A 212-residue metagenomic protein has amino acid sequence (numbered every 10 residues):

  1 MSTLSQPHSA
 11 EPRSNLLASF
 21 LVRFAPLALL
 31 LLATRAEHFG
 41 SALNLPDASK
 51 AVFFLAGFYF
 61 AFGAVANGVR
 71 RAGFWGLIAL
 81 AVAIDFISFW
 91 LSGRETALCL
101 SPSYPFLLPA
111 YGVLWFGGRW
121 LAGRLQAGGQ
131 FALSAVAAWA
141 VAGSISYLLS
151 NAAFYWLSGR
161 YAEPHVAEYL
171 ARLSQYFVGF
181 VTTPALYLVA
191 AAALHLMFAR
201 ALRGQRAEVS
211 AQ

Functional and structural regions predicted by a protein language model:
S2-A10, R203-Q212: Short, charged juxtamembrane terminal tails flanking transmembrane helices
S2-W75: Hydrophobic transmembrane alpha-helices
S19, R23-L27, G73-F74, S103 (+5 more regions): Residue-level signature of transmembrane alpha-helical entry/exit and packing/kink sites in multi-pass membrane
L27-F39, I78-S92, A140-A152: Aromatic-anchored segments of alpha-helical transmembrane domains
R35-E37, A56-V69, V113-Q126, A193-L202: Structural signal for the C-terminal ends of transmembrane alpha-helices and the immediately following loop
N44-G112: Alpha-helical membrane segments and adjacent membrane-interface helices in multi-pass membrane proteins
L80, W90-Y147: Short helix-perturbing small/polar motifs within transmembrane alpha-helices
W120, R124-G204, A211: Membrane-embedded alpha-helical hairpins and interfacial helices in multi-pass inner-membrane proteins
